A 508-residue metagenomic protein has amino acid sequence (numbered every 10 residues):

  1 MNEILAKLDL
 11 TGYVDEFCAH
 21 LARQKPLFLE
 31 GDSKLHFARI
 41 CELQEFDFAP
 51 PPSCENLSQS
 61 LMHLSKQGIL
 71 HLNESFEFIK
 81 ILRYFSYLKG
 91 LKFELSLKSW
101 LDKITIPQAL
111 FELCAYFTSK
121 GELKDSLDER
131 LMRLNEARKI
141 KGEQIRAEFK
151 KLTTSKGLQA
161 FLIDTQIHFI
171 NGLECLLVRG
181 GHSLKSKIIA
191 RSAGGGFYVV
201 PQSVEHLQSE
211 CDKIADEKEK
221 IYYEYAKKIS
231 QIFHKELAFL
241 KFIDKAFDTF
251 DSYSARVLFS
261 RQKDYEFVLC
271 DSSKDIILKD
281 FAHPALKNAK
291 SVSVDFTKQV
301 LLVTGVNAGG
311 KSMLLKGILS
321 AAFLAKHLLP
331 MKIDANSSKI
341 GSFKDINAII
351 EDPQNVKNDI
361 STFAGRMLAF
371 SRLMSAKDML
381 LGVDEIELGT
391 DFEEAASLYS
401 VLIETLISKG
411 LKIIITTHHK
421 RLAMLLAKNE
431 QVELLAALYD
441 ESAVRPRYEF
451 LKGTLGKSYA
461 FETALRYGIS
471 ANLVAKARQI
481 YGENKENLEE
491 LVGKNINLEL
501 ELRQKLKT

Functional and structural regions predicted by a protein language model:
M1-S126, R130, F239, I243-V257 (+2 more regions): Conserved amphipathic alpha-helical "coupling/scaffold" segments that transmit conformational changes between domains
F48-D125, T153-Q231: A conserved P-loop NTPase coupling/switch region
R130, L134, L158, I232-E236: An accessory alpha-helical subdomain
N135-G157: A short, contiguous, amphipathic alpha-helix enriched in charged residues
T153-I170, V257-D280, F296, D334-N336 (+1 more regions): Long, charged, glycine-rich C-terminal linkers/tails
I170-L173, H182-L184, R191-A193, D248 (+4 more regions): Short flexible coil/turn linkers enriched for glycine and charged/polar residues that connect secondary-structure
K220-Y265: Charged, surface-exposed helical/loop "interaction arms" that form contiguous linear patches used for dimerization
D271-L506: ATPase nucleotide-binding head domains, primarily ABC-like/P-loop NTPase cores
